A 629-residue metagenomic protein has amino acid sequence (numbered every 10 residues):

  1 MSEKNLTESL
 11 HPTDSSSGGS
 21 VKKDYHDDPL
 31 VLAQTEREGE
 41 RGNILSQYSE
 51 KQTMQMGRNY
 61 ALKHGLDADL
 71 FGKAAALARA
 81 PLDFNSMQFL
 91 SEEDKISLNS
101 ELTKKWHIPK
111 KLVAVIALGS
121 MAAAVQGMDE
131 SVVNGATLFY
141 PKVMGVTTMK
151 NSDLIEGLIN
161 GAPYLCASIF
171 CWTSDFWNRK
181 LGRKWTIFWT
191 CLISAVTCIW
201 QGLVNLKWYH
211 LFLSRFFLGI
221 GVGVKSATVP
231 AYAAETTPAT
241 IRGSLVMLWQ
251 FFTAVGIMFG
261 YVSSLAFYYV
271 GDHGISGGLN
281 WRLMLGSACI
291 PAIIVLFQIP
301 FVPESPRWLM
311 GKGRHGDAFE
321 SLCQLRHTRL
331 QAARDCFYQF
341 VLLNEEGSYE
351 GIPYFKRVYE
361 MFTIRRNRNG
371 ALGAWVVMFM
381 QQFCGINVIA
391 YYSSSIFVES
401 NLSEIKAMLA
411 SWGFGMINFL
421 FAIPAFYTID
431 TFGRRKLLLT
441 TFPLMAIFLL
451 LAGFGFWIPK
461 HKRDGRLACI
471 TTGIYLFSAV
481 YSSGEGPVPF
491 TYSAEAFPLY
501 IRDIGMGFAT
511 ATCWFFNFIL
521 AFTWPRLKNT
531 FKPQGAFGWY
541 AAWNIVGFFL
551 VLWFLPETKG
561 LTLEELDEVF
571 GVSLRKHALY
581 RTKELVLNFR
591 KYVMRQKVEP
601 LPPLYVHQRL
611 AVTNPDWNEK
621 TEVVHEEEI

Functional and structural regions predicted by a protein language model:
S2-C323, G347-I629: Alpha-helical transmembrane bundle of multi-pass membrane proteins
Q324-D335, V341: Short intracellular "coupling" helices and adjacent cytoplasmic loop segments at the cytosolic face of multi-pass
